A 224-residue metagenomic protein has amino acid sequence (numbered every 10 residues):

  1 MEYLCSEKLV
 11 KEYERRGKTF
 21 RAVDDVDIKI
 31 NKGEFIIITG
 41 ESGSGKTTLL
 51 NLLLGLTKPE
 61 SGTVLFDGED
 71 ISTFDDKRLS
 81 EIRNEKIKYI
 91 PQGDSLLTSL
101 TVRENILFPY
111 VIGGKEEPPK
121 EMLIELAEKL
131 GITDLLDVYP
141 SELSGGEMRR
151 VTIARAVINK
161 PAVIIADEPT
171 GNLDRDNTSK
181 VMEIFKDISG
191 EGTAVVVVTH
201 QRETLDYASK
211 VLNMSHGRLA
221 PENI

Functional and structural regions predicted by a protein language model:
E14-R16, L107-P119, K129: ABC-type ATPase nucleotide-binding domains, specifically the catalytic core motifs of the NBD
L54: Helix-to-loop junction immediately C-terminal to a conserved catalytic motif
G62-D70: Conserved ABC transporter NBD signature motif
L100-L107: Short coil-to-helix segment of the ABC ATPase nucleotide-binding domain corresponding to the Q-loop/switch region
Y139-L143, E147: Conserved ABC ATPase signature
I158-A162: A short, proline-enriched helix->beta-strand linker immediately N-terminal to the Walker B motif in ABC-type P-loop
I164-D167: Catalytic Walker B motif of ABC-type/P-loop ATPase nucleotide-binding domains
